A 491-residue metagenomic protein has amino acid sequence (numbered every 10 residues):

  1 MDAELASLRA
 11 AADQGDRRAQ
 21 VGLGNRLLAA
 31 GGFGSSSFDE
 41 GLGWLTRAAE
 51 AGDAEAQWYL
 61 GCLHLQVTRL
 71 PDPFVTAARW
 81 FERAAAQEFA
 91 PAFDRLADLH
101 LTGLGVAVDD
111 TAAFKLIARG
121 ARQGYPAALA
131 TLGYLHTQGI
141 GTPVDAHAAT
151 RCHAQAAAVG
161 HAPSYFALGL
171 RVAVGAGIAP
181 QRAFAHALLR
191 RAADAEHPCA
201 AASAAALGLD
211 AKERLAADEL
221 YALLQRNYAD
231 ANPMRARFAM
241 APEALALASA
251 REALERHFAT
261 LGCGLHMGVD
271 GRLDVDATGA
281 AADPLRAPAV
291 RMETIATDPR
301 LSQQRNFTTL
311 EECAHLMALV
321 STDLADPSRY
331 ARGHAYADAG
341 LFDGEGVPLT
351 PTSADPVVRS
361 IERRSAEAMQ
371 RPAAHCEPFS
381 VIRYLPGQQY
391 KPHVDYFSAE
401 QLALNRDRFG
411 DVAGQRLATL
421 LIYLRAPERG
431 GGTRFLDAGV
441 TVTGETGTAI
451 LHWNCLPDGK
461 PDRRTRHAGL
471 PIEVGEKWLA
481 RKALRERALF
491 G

Functional and structural regions predicted by a protein language model:
M1-A6, F33-W44, L70-W80, A107-L116 (+3 more regions): Structural signature of tandem alpha-helical TPR/SEL1-like repeats, specifically the intra-repeat loop/turn
M1-L27: N-terminal segments that cap or nucleate solenoid repeat domains
Q14-D16, A30-G31, E50-A54, Q66-T68 (+10 more regions): Short helix-capping/linker turns of helical repeat alpha-solenoids
G22-A30, Y59-Q66, R95-T102, V106 (+3 more regions): Hydrophobic face of amphipathic alpha-helices that form TPR/SEL1-like repeat modules and related alpha-solenoid
A54-G105, T111-A112, A118: A generic tandem-repeat structural signature
P143-H147, R151-S203: Ankyrin-repeat and related helical/solenoid repeat scaffolds used for protein-protein interactions
R190, A202-L451, C455-G491: Fe(II)/2-oxoglutarate oxygenase catalytic core
